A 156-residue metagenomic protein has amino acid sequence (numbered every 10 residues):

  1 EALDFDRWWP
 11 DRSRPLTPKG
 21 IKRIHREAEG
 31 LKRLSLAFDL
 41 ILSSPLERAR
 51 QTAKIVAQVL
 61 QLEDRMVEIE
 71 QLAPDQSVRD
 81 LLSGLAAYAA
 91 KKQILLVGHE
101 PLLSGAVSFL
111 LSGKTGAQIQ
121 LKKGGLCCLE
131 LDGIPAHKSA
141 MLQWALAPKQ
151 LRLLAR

Functional and structural regions predicted by a protein language model:
E1-L72, Q76-R79, S83, A117 (+2 more regions): Active-site-proximal alpha-helix that buttresses catalytic centers in soluble enzyme cores
G30, I55, V59, A87 (+3 more regions): Active-site catalytic microenvironments for nucleophilic, acid-base chemistry
A90-G98: Generic beta-sheet signal
L111-M141, A145-P148: Domain-level recognition of soluble alpha/beta enzyme cores, biased toward histidine phosphatases/phosphomutases
K149-R156: Short, cationic low-complexity segments
